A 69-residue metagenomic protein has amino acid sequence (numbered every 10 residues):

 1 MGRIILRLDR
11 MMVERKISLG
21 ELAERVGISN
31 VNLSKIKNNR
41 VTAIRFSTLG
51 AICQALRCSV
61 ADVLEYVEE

Functional and structural regions predicted by a protein language model:
M1-I17: A short, Lys/Arg-rich alpha-helix, primarily the initiator
V13, E24, Q54: Alpha-helical residues within the helix-turn-helix
V13, G27, N38, E68: Residue-level detection of the helix-turn-helix DNA-binding "recognition helix"
I17-K35: Short alpha-helical DNA-recognition segment
R40-A51: Short, basic-rich loop-to-helix N-cap that marks the start of a DNA-contacting helix
R57-E69: Short C-terminal boundary/hinge segments that cap the last helix of small helical domains
